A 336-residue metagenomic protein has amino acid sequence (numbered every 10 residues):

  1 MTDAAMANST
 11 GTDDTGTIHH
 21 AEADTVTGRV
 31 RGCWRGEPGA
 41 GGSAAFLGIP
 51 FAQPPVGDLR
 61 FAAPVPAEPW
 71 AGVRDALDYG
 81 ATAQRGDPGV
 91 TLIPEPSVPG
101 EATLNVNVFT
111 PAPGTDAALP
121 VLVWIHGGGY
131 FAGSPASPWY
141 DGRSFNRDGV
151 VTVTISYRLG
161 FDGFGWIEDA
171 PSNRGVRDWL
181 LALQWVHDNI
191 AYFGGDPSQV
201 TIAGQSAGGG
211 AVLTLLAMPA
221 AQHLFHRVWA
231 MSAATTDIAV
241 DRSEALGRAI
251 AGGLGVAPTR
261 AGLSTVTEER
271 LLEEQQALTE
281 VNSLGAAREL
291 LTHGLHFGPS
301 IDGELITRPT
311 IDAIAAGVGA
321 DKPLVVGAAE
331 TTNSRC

Functional and structural regions predicted by a protein language model:
M1-N173: Non-catalytic accessory segments of hydrolases
T103, P171-A191: Alpha/beta-hydrolase active-site loop
G127-G128, R174-D178, S206-G209: Active-site loop->helix "elbow" adjoining a glycine-rich segment at hydrolase catalytic centers
F193-Q205: Alpha/beta-hydrolase fold nucleophile elbow
G204-A207, P219, S232: Catalytic nucleophile serine of serine hydrolases, specifically the conserved "nucleophile elbow" pentapeptide
G209-A221: Short glycine-enriched nucleophile-adjacent loop and the immediately C-terminal alpha-helix near the catalytic center
Q222, M231-C336: Substrate-access "cap/lid" subdomains that shape and gate the entrance to catalytic or ligand-binding pockets
